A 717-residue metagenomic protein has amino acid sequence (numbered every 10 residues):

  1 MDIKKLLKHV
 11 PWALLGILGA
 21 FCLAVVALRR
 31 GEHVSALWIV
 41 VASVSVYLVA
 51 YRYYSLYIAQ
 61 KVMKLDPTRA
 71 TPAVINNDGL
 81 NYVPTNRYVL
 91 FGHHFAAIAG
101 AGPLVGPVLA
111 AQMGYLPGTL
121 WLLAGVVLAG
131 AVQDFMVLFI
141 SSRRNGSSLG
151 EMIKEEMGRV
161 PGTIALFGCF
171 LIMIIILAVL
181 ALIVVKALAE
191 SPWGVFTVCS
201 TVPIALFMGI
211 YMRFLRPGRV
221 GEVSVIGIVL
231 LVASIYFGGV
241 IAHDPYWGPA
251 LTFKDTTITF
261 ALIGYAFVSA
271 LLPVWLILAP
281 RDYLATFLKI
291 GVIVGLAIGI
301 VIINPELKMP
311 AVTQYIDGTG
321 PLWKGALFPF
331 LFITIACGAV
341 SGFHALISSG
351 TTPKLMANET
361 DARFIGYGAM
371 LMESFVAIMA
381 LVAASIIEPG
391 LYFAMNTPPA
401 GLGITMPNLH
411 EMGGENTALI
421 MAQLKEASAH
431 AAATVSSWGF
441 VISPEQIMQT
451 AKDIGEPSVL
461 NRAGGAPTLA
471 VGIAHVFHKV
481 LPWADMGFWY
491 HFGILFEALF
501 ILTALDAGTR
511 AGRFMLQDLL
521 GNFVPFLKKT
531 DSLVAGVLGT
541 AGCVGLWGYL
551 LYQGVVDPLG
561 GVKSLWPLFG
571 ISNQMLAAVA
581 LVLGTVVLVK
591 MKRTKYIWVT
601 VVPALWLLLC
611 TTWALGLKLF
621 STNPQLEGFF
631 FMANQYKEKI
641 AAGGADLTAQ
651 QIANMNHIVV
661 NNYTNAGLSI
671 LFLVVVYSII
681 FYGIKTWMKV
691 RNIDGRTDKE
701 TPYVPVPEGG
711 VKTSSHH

Functional and structural regions predicted by a protein language model:
M1-G16, V49-L104, T286, G325-A326 (+1 more regions): Membrane-interface "cap" regions at the ends of multi-pass membrane proteins
A24-R30, S35, Y82-R144, E155-R159 (+8 more regions): Membrane-interface helix-loop-helix modules in multi-pass membrane proteins
E32-R52, L56, A110-I140, V195-A205 (+3 more regions): Extracellular loop-to-transmembrane helix junctions
L56-V83, L109, L123, V132-P161 (+5 more regions): Flexible loop linkers connecting adjacent transmembrane helices in multi-pass alpha-helical membrane transporters
G92-I98, G125-N145, L149-V223, L230-L262 (+4 more regions): Helix-loop-helix module between adjacent transmembrane segments
E156-I174, G366-I378, A463-G465, W483-G493 (+3 more regions): Loop-to-transmembrane helix boundary motifs in multi-pass membrane proteins
E190, G209, R213, V229-F260 (+5 more regions): Hydrophobic alpha-helical segments and their helix-loop junctions in multi-pass secondary transporters
I300-I316, L371-G472, A507, L551-D557: Extracellular/periplasmic helix-exit of transmembrane alpha-helices
